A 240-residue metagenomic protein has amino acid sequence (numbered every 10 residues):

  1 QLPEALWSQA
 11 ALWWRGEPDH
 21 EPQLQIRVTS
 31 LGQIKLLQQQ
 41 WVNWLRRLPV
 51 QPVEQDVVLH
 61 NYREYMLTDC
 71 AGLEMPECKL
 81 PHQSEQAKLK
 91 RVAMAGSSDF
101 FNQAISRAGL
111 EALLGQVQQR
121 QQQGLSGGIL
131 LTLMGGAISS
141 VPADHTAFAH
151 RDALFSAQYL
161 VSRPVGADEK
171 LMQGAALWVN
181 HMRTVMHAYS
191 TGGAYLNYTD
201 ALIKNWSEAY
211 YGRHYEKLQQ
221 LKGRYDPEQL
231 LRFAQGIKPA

Functional and structural regions predicted by a protein language model:
Q1-A240: Soluble FAD-dependent oxygen oxidases
